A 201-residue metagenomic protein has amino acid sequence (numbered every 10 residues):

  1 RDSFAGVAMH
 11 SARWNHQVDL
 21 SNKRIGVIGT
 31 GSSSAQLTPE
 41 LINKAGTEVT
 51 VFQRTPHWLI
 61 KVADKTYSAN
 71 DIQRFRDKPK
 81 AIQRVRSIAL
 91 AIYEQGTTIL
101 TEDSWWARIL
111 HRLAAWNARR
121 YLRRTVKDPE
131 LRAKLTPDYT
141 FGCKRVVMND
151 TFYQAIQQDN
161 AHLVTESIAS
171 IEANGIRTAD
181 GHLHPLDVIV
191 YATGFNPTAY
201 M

Functional and structural regions predicted by a protein language model:
R1-D2, Q17, T30, K44-M201: N-terminal FAD-binding dinucleotide-binding subdomain shared by FAD-dependent oxidases/monooxygenases
R1-S21: FAD-binding core/adjacent interface of flavoenzyme oxidoreductases
V7, K23, E172-N174: Short beta-strand or tight-loop elements that sit immediately N-terminal to catalytic metal-binding acidic residues
S21-G31: Beta1/beta-strand and adjacent pyrophosphate-binding region of the FAD-binding site in flavoprotein oxidoreductases
S34: N-terminal Rossmann-fold NAD(P) dinucleotide-binding loop
E40-L41: Aromatic pocket-lining residues of Rossmann-like dinucleotide-binding sites
